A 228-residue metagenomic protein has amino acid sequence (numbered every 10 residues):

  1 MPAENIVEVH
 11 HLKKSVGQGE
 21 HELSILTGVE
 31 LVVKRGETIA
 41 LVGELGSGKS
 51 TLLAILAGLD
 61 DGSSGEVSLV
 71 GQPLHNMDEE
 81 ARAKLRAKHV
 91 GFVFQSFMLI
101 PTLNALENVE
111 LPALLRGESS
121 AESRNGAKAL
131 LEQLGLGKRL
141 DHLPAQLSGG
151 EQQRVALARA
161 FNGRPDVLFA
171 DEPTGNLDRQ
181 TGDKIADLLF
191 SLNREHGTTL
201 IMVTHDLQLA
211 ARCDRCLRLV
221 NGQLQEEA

Functional and structural regions predicted by a protein language model:
M1-N5: Extreme N-terminus of proteins, especially the signal/transit-peptide cleavage junction and the first residues
I6-V7, L12-V220: ABC family nucleotide-binding domain
N221-E227: Conserved switch/coupling elements of ABC/ABC-like ATPase nucleotide-binding domains
